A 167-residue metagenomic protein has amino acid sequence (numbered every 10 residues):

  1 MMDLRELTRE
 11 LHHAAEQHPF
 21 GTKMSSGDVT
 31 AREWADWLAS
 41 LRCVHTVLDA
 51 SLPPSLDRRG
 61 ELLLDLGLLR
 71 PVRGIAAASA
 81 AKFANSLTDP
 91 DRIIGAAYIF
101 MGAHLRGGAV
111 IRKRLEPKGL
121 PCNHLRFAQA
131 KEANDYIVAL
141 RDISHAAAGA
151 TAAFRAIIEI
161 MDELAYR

Functional and structural regions predicted by a protein language model:
M1-R167: Metal- and O2-centered redox machinery and metal/ROS homeostasis
